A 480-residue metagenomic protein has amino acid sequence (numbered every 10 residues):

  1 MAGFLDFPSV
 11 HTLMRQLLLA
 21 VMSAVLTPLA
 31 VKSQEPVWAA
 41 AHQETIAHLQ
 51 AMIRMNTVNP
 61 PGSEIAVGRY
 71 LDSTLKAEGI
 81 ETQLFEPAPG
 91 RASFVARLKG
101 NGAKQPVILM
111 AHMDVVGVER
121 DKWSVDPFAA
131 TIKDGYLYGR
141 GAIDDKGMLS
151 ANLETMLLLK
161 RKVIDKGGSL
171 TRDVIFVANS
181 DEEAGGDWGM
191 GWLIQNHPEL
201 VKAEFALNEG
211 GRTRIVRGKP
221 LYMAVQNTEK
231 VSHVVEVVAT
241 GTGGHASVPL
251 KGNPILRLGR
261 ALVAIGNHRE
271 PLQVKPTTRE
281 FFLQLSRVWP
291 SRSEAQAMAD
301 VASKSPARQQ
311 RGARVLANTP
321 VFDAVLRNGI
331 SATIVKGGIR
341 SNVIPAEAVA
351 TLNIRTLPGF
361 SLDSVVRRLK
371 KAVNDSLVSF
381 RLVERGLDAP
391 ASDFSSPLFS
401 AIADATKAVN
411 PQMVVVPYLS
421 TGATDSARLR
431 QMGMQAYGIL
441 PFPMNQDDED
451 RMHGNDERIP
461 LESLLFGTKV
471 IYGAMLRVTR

Functional and structural regions predicted by a protein language model:
A2, H11-L17: Positively charged n-region of N-terminal signal peptides that target proteins for export
Q16-P28: Bacterial N-terminal signal peptides
L29-S33: Sec/Tat signal peptide C-region and signal peptidase I cleavage site
Q34-A142, K146, R161-R172: Acidic/His- and Gly-rich active-site-bordering loop/insert found across diverse amide/peptide-bond hydrolases
G102-K104, R212-V216, Q273-I339, A346 (+2 more regions): An extended, acidic, His-containing surface patch that forms the Zn2+-binding/catalytic region of metallohydrolases
L137, I143-A224: Acidic/histidine-rich catalytic neighborhood of metal-dependent amide-processing enzymes
G191-Q195, S247-P271: A short core secondary-structure module
G252, V365-V373: Short amphipathic alpha-helices in soluble, non-transmembrane regions that often serve as interface/regulatory elements
